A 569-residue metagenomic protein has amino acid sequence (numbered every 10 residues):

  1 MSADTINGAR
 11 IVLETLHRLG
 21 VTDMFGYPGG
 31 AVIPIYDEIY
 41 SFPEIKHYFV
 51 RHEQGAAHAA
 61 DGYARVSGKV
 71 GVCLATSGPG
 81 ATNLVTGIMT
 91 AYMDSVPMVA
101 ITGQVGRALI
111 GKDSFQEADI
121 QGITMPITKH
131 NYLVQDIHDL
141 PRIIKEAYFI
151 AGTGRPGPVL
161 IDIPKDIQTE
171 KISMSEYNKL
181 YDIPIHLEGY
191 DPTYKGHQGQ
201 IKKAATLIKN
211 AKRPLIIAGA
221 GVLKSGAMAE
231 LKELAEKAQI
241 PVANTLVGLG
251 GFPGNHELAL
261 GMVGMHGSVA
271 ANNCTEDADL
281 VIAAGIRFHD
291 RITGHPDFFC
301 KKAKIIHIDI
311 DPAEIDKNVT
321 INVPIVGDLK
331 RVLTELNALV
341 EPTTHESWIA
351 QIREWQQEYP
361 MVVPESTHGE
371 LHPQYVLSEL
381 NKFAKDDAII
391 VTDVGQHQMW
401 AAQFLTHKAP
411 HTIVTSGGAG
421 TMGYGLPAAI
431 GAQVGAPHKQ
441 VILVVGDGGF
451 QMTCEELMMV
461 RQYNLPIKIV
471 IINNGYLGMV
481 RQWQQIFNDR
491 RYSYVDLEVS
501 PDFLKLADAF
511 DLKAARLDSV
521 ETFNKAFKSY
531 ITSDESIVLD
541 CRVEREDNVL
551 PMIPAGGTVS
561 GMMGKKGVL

Functional and structural regions predicted by a protein language model:
S2-A3, H138, K302-V394, V520-N524 (+1 more regions): Phosphate/pyrophosphate-binding active-site segments
S2-E341, M361, E379, F383-D386 (+4 more regions): N-terminal alpha/beta PP-like core and its mobile active-site loop of ThDP/TPP-dependent enzymes
A9-V12, H17-T22, I35-I39, R353-A432: Active-site diphosphate/adenylate-binding microenvironment
Y27-G29, Y48-H58, C73-G80, Q135-H138 (+8 more regions): Active-site nucleophile and cofactor-binding loops and adjacent substrate-binding regions of central metabolic enzymes
G29, S225, N272, G327-K330 (+5 more regions): Conserved structured core elements
I101, L109-G111, F115-Q116, D316-N318 (+3 more regions): Thiamine diphosphate
L160, H307, V391, V444-V445: Generic enzyme active-site microenvironment
K165-I167, Q396, V543: Active-site-proximal loop/turn and secondary-structure-junction residues that shape catalytic pockets, frequently
